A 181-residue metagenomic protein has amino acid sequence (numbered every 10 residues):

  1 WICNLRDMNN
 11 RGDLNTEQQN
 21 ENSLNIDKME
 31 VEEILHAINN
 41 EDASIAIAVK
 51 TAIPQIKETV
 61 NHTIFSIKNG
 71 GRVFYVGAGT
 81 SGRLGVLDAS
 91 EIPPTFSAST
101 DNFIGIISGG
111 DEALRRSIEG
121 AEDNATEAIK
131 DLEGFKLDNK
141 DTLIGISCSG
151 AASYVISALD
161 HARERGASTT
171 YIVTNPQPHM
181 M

Functional and structural regions predicted by a protein language model:
M8-A48: Cofactor-/ligand-binding subdomain signature composed of acidic, glycine-rich, tryptophan-containing flexible loops
E41-T51, S117, T142-G145: Short, basic, glycine/proline-bearing loop/turn elements
A48, I56, M181: Flexible, glycine/charged-enriched surface loops at secondary-structure junctions
T51-S66: A short, well-structured juxtamembrane/interface segment
S66-I67, A162: A generic structural signal for well-ordered alpha-helical segments
F74, A78-M181: Glycine-rich phosphate-binding loops that contact phosphosugars or nucleotide phosphates
